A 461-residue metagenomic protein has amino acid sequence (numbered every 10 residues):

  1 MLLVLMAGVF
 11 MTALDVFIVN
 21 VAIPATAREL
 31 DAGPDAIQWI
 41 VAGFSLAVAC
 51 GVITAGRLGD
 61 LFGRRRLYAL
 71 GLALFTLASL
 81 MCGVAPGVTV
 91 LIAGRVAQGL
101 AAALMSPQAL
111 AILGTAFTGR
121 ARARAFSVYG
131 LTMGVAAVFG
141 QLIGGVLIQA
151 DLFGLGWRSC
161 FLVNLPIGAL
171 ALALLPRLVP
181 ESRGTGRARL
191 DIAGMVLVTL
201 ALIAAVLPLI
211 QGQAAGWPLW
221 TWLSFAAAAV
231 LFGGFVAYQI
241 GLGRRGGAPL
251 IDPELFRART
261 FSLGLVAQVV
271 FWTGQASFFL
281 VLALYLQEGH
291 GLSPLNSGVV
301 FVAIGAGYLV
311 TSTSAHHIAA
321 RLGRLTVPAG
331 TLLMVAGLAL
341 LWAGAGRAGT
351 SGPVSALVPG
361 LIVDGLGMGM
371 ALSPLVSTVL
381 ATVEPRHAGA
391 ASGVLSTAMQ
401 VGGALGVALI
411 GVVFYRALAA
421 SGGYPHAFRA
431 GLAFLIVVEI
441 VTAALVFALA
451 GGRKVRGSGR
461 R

Functional and structural regions predicted by a protein language model:
M1-A173: Transmembrane-helix bundle of Major Facilitator Superfamily
M1-V21, L30, T221-W222, L231 (+1 more regions): 12-transmembrane solute porter fold
A25, R57, L61-F62, V84 (+11 more regions): Membrane-interface helix caps of multi-pass small-molecule transporters
R28-E29, D35, D60-L61, G83-P86 (+10 more regions): Membrane-helix boundary and inter-helical linker elements of multi-pass secondary transporters
L46-C50, L80, G134, V138 (+6 more regions): Hydrophobic/small/kink-forming positions within alpha-helical transmembrane segments of polytopic membrane proteins
L74-V84, A97, A101, I167-L174 (+4 more regions): Transmembrane-helix signature of multi-pass solute transporters
P107, M133, A137-G145, L202 (+3 more regions): Glycine/proline-centered helix-kink
Q149-V266, G274, L292-S293, V299-V300 (+2 more regions): Hydrophobic transmembrane-helix bundles of small-molecule transporters
